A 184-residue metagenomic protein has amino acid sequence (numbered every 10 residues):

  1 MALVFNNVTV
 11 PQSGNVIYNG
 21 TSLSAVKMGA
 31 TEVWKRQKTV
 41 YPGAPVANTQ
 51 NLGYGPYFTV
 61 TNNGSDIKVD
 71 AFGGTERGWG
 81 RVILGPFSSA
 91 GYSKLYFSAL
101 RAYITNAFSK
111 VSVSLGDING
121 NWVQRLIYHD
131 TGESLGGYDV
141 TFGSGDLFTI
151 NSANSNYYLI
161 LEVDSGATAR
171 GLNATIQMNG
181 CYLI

Functional and structural regions predicted by a protein language model:
M1-R36: Intrinsically disordered, compositionally biased repeat/linker segments
T31, G116-W122: Change "in extracellular beta-sheet-rich domains … of secreted and cell-surface proteins" to "in beta-sheet-rich domains
T31-F58: Extracellular carbohydrate-recognition regions
D66-K94, V140-D146, T175-N179: Short beta-strands within extracellular/lumenal beta-sheet-rich domains
A90-T105: A short beta-strand element within beta-rich, extracytoplasmic domains of secreted/secretory-pathway proteins
T105-L115, G171-A174: Beta-strand acidic-aromatic groove motif in beta-rich domains, primarily in extracellular
G120-N154: Extracellular carbohydrate recognition and processing domains and analogous Trp-centered ligand-binding platforms
L161-R170: Short beta-strand-plus-loop segments that form exposed binding edges in beta-rich domains
